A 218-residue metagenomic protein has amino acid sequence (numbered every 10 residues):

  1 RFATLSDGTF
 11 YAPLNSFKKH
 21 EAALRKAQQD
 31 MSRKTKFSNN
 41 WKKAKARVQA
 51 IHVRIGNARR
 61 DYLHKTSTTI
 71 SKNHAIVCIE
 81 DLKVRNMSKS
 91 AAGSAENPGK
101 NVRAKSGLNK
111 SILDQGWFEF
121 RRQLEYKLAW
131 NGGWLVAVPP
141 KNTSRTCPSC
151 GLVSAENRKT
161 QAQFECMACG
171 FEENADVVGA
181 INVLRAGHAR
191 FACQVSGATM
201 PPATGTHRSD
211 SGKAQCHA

Functional and structural regions predicted by a protein language model:
R1-A218: Positively charged, helix-rich recognition surfaces that bind polyanionic ligands
